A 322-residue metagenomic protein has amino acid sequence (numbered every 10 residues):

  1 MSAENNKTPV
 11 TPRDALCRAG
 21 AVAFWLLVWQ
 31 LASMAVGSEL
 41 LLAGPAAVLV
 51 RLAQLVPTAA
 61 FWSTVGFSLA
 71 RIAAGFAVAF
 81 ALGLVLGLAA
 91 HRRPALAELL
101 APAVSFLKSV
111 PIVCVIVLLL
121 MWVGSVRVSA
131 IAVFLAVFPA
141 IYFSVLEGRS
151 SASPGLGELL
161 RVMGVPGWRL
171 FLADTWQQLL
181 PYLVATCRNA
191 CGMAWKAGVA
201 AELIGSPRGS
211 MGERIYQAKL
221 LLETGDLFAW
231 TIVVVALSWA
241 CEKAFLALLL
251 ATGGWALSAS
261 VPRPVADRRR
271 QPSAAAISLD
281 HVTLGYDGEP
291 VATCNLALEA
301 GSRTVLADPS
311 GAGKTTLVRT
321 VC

Functional and structural regions predicted by a protein language model:
T58-A89: Transmembrane alpha-helix signature in integral membrane proteins
P94, S150, A185, A229-S273: C-terminal transmembrane helix and the adjacent membrane-cytosol boundary/short C-terminal tail of inner/organellar
S105-A140, E147-G148: Generic hydrophobic transmembrane alpha-helix motif, especially the helices
I131-L135, W168-A201, V234, C241 (+1 more regions): Transmembrane alpha-helices
T186-A236, L246: Non-cytoplasmic
L279-V282, E289-E299: Conserved beta-strand
A307-P309: The feature captures the beta-strand-to-loop junction immediately N-terminal to the Walker
C322: Helix-to-loop junction immediately C-terminal to a conserved catalytic motif
